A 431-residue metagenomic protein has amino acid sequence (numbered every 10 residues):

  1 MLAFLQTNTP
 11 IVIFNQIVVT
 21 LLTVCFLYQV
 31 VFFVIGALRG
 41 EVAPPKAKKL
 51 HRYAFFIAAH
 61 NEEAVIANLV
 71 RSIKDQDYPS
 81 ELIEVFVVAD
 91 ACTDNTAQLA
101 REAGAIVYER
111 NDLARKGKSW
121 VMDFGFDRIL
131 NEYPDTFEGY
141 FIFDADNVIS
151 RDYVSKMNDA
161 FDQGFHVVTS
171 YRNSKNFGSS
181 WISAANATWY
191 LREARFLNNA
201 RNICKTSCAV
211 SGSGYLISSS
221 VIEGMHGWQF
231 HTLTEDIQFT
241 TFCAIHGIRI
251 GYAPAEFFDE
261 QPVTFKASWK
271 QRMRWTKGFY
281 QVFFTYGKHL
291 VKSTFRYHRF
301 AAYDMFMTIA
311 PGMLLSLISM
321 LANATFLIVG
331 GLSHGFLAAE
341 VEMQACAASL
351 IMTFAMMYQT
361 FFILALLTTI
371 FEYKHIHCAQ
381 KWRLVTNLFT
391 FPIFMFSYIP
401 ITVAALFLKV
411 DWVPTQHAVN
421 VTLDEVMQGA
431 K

Functional and structural regions predicted by a protein language model:
M1-S72: N-proximal low-complexity "stem/linker" segments adjacent to membrane-targeting elements
V31-L50, K288-M305, V329-K431: Juxtamembrane C-terminal module of membrane proteins
H51-A54, E84, Q238: Cell-envelope/extracellular polymer assembly enzymes that use nucleotide-activated donors
A67, D94-R101, E109, D152: Acidic helix N-cap motif at the loop->helix transition within catalytic regions of sugar-transfer enzymes
R71-L82: Short, acidic, metal-binding catalytic loop of nucleotide-sugar glycosyltransferases
A89-A97, D112-A114, V148: A conserved acidic beta->alpha catalytic loop
N111-Y133, E138, R151-L233, M273-F284: Long helical/loop segments within the catalytic core of UDP-sugar-dependent glycosyltransferases, especially the large
D144-V148, H231, C243: The conserved acidic donor/metal-binding loop of glycosyltransferases
